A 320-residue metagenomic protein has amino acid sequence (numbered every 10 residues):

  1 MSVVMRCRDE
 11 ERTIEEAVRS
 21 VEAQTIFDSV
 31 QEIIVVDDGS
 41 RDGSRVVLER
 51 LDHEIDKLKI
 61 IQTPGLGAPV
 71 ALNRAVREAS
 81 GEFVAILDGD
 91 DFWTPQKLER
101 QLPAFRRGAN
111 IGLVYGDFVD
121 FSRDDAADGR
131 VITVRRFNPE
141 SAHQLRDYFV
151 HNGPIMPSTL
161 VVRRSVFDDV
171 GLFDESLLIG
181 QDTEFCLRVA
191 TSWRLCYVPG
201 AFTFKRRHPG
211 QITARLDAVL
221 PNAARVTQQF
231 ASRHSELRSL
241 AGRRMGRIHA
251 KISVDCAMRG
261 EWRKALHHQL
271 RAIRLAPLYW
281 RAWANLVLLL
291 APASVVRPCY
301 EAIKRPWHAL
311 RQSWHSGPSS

Functional and structural regions predicted by a protein language model:
M1-T13, A17, Q24, V36: A conserved hydrophobic helix/loop-capping motif in glycosyltransferases and polysaccharide synthases
V3, P69, R77, N138-A223 (+1 more regions): Conserved nucleotide-sugar donor-binding catalytic segment
R12-E15, D42-L51, L72, F92 (+1 more regions): Acidic helix N-cap motif at the loop->helix transition within catalytic regions of sugar-transfer enzymes
S20, D37-V46, D88: A conserved acidic beta->alpha catalytic loop
Q31, R45-E78, R107-G108: Conserved donor nucleotide-binding strand/loop of the catalytic core
I55, A68-A71, L98-V166, V170: Flexible acidic/His/Gly-enriched loops in nucleotide-sugar-dependent glycosyltransferase catalytic domains
V84: Short aromatic/hydrophobic "clamp" motif used to bind/position activated sugar donors
R207-S320: C-terminal subregions of glycosyltransferases and related glycan-biosynthesis enzymes
